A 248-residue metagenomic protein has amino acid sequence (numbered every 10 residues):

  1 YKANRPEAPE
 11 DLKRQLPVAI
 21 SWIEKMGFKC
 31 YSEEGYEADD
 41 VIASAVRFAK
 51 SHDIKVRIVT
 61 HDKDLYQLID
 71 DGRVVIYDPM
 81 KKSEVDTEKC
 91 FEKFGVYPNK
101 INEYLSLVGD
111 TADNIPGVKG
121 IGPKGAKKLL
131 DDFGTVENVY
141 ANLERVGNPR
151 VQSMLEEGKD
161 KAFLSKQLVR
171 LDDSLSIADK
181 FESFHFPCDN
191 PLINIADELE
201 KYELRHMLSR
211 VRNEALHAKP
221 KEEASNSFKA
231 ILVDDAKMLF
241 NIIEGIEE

Functional and structural regions predicted by a protein language model:
Y1-P6, V151-M154, K180-F184, I195-E198: Short hinge/gating elements
A3-S176: Extended two-metal-dependent nuclease catalytic cores across DNA- and RNA-processing enzymes
M26-G27, D70-R73, V151, L175-E182 (+3 more regions): Generic structural motif recognizing short loop/turn segments at the entrances and edges of beta-strands
F163-D189, I193-D197: Compact, basic/aliphatic-enriched, mixed alpha/beta core segments that act as assembly/interaction modules in small
F184-E248: Long, highly charged low-complexity segments
